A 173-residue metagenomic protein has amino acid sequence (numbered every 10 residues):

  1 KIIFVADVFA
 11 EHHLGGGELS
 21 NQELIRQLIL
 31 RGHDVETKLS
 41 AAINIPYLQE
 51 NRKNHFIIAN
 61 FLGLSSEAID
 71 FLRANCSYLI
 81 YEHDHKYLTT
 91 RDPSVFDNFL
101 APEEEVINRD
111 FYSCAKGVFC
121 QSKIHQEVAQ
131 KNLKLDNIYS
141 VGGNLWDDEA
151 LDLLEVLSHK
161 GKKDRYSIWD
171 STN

Functional and structural regions predicted by a protein language model:
K1-L64: N-terminal pre-catalytic "stem/leader" segment of glycosyltransferase-like enzymes
E11-H13, P46, L64-E67, K86-T90 (+2 more regions): Short catalytic/ligand-binding loop motif for oxyanion handling, primarily in non-cytosolic enzymes, centered on
G15-E18, I69, T90-S94, N132 (+1 more regions): Short aromatic-enriched loop/helix-cap "lid" or pocket-rim segments at secondary-structure transitions that line
R52-H55, N75-C76, C114-K116, L135 (+1 more regions): Short, well-ordered alpha-helix to beta-strand connector turns
I58-C76, I80-F96: An aromatic- and histidine-rich active-site surface loop
N98-V118: Membrane-proximal helix-turn-helix segments that form the acceptor-binding/catalytic region of lipid-linked
Y112-Y139, L145-A150: A short, active-site helix/loop in glycosyltransferases that binds the activated sugar's phosphate group
L157-N173: Conserved donor-binding/catalytic core segment of Leloir-type glycosyltransferases
